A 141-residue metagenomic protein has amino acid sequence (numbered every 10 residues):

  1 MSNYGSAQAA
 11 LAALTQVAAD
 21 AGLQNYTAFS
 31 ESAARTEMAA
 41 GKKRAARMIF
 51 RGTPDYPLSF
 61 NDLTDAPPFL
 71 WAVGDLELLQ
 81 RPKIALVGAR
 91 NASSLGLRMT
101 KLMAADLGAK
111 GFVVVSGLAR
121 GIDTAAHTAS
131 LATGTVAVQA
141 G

Functional and structural regions predicted by a protein language model:
M1-A109: Short, positively charged patches
A104, G108, F112-G141: Phosphate/pyrophosphate-binding betaalpha-module
